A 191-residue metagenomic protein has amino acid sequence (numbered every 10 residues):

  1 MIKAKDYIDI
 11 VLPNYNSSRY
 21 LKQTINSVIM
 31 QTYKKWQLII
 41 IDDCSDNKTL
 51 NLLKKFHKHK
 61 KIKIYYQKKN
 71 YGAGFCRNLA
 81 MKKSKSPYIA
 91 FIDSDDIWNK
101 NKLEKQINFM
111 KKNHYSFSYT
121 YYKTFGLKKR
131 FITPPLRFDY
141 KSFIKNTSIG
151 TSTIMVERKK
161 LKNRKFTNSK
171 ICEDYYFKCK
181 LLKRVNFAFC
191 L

Functional and structural regions predicted by a protein language model:
D6-D9, S27, Q37, Y176: Cell-envelope/extracellular polymer assembly enzymes that use nucleotide-activated donors
S17-M30: Short, well-formed alpha-helical segments that are part of the catalytic scaffolds of diverse glycosyltransferases
Y20-K22, N47-K55, I97, N101: Acidic helix N-cap motif at the loop->helix transition within catalytic regions of sugar-transfer enzymes
D42-N51, K69, D93: A conserved acidic beta->alpha catalytic loop
Q67-S84: Glycine-rich, basic loop-to-helix element that forms the pyrophosphate-binding segment of sugar-nucleotide handling
I89: Short aromatic/hydrophobic "clamp" motif used to bind/position activated sugar donors
N101-F131: Conserved donor NDP-sugar-binding/catalytic core segment of glycosyltransferases
P135-L191: Conserved nucleotide-sugar donor-binding catalytic segment
